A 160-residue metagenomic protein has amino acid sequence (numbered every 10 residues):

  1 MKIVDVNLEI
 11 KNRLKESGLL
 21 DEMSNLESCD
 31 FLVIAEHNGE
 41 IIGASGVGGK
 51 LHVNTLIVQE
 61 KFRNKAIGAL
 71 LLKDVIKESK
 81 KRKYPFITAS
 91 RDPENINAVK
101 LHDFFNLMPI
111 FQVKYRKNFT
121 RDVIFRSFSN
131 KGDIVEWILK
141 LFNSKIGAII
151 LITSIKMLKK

Functional and structural regions predicted by a protein language model:
D5-N54, Q59: Acetyl-CoA-dependent GNAT
L56-N64, R91-D92: A short, internal acetyl-CoA/4′-phosphopantetheine-binding micro-motif in the GNAT/acyltransferase core
N64-K77, F104: Conserved acetyl-CoA-binding loop-helix of GNAT-fold acetyltransferases
S79-R91: Conserved GNAT acetyl-CoA-binding A-motif
K81, E94-A98, K114-T120: Soluble, non-transmembrane catalytic domains of enzymes that act on hydrophobic metabolites at membranes
P93-F111: Conserved active-site alpha-helix within GNAT-family acetyltransferase domains
Y115-K160: C-terminal "cap" of GNAT-fold acetyltransferases
